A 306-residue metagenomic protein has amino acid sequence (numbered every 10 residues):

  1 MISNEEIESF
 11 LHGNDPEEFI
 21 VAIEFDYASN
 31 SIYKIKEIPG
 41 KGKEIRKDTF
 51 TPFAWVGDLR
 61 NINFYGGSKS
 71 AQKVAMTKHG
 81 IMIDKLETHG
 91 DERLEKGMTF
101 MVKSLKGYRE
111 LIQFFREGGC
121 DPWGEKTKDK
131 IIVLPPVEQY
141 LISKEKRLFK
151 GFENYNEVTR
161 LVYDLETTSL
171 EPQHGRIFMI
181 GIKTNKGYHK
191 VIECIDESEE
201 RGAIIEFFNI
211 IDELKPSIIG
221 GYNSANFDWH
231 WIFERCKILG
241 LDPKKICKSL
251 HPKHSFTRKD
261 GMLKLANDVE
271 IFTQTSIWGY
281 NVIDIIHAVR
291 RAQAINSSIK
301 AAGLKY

Functional and structural regions predicted by a protein language model:
M1-Y306: The two-metal-ion catalytic cores of nucleic-acid processing enzymes
